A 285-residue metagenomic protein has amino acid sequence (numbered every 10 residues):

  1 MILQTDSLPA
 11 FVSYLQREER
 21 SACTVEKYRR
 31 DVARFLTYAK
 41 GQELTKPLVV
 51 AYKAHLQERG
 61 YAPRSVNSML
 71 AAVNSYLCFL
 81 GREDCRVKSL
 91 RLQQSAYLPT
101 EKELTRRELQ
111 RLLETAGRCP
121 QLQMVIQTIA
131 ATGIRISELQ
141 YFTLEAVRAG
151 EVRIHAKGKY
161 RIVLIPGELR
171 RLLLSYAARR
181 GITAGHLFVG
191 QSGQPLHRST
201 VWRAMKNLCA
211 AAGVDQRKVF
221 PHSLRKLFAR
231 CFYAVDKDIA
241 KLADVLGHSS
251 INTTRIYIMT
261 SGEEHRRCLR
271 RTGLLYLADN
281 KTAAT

Functional and structural regions predicted by a protein language model:
M1-T285: Conserved catalytic core of the tyrosine transesterase superfamily
